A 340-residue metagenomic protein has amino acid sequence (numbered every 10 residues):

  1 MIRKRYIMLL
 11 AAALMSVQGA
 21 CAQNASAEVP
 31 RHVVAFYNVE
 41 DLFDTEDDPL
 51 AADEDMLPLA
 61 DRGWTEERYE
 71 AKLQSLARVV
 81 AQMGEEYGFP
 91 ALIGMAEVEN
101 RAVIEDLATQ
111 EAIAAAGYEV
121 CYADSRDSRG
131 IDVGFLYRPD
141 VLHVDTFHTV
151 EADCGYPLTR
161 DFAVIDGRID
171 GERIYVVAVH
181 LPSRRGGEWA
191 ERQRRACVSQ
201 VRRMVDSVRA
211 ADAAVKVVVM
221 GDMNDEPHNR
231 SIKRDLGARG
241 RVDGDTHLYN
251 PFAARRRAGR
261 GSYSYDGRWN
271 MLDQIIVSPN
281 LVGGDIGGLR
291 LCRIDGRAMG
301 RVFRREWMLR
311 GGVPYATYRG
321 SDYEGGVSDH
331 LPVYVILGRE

Functional and structural regions predicted by a protein language model:
M8-Q18: Bacterial N-terminal signal peptides
C21-E111, C121-D127, I131-V133, R305-G311 (+3 more regions): N-terminal, active-site-proximal structural segment of metallo-dependent hydrolase catalytic domains
A22-N24, D206-V217, D225-E340: Metal-dependent phosphoester-hydrolase catalytic domains
V33-F36, A91-A96, E119-Y122, G134-Y137 (+8 more regions): Structural recognition of the beta-strand scaffold that forms the well-ordered cores of secreted hydrolase catalytic
E40, E99, H180-P182, M223-E226 (+2 more regions): Catalytic metal-binding/acid-base residues of hydrolase active sites
D47-D53, D170-A190: Active-site His/acidic residue clusters
V98-P182: Structured beta-strand-rich core segments of catalytic domains in phosphoester-bond hydrolases
E191-A213: A long, amphipathic alpha-helix that forms part of the scaffold/cap immediately adjacent to metal-dependent active
